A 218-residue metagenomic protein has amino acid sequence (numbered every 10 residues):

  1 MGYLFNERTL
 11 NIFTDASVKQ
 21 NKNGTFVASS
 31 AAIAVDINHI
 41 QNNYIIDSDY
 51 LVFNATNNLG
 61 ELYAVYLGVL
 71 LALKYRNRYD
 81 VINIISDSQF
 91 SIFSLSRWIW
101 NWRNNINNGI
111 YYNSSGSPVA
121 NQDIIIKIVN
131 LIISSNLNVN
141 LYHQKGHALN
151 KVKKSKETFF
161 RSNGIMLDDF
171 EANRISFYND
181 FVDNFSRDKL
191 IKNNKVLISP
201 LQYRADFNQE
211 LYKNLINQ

Functional and structural regions predicted by a protein language model:
M1-L59, Y63, L70-K74, L95-S96 (+5 more regions): RNase H-like nuclease fold core
G2, N43, R78, I110-Y111 (+3 more regions): Intrinsically disordered, low-complexity N-terminal regions enriched in serine/proline/glycine with scattered basic
N6, D36, D47, N77-R78 (+4 more regions): Serine/threonine-rich low-complexity intrinsically disordered regions
I12, S30, I82, V139 (+1 more regions): A broad, low-specificity signal marking well-ordered, structured residues that form hydrophobic/aromatic
V18-K22, Y66-F177: RNase H catalytic domain
I40, I46, N107-N108, F181 (+2 more regions): A general marker of short, structured functional hotspots
N140, G164, E171-Q218: Flexible, low-complexity interdomain linkers flanking nucleic-acid-processing modules
